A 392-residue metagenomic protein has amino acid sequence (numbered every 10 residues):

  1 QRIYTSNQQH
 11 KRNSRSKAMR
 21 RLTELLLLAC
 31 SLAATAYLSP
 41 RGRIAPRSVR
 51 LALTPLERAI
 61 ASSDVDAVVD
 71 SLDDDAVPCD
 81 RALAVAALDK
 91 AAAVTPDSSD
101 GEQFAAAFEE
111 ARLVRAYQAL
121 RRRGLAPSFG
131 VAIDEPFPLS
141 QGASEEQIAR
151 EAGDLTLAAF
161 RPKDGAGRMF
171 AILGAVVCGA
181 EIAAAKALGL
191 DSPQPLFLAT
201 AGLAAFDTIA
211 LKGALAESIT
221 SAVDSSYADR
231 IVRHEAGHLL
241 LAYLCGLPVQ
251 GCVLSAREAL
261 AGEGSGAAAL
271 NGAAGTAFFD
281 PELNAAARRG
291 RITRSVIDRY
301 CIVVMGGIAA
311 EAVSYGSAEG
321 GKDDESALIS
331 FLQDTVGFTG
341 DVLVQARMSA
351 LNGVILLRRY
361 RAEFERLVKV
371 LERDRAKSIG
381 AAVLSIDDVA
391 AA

Functional and structural regions predicted by a protein language model:
Q1-A18: Short, Lys/Arg-enriched N-terminal segments with co-localized hydrophobic residues within the first ~10-30 amino acids
Q1-R2, Y37, R50-L51, R58 (+1 more regions): Low-complexity, disordered terminal segments
Y4-S6, E24, P55: N-terminal compositionally biased, intrinsically disordered segments and leader/signal-like regions
A18-P46: N-terminal chloroplast transit peptides
Y37, R43, R50, P248-V253: Residue-level preference for alpha-helix termini and adjacent loops
T54-A392: Soluble catalytic regions of large protease machineries
